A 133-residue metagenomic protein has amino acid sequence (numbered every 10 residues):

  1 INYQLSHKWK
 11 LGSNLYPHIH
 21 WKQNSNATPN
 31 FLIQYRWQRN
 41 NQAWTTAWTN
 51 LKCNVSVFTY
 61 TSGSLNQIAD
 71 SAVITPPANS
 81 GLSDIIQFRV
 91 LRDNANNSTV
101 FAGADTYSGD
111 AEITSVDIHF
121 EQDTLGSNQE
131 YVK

Functional and structural regions predicted by a protein language model:
I1-L11, I74-N79: Extracellular and analogous surface-interaction loops
I1-N2, K10-I19, I85-Q87: Contiguous beta-strand segments within globular domains
H7-G12, W21-P29, R39-N41: Extended, low-complexity, turn-rich repeat/linker tracts enriched in Gly/Pro/Ser/Thr and Asp/Glu that occur
S13-L15, N26-I33, G109-I113: Short coil-to-beta strand junction motifs in C2/discoidin
H20, Q34-N40, H119-E121: Predominantly extracellular/luminal cell-surface or secreted proteins
A43-A78: Extracellular carbohydrate recognition and processing domains and analogous Trp-centered ligand-binding platforms
I68-A102: Cysteine-clustered segments with highest specificity for TGF-beta superfamily mature ligands
L91-K133: Proprotein-processing/basic-patch segments
